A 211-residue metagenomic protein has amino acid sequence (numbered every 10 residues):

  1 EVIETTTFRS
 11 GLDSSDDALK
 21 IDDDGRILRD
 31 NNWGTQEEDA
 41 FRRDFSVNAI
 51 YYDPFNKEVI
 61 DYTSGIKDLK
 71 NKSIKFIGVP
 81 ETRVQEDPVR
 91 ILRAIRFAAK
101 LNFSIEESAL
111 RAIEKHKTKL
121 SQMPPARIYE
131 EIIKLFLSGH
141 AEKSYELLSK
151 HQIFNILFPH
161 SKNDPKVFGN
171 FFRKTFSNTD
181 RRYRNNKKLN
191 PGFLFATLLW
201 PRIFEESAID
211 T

Functional and structural regions predicted by a protein language model:
E1-T211: Catalytic cores of the polymerase beta-like nucleotidyltransferase superfamily and closely associated nucleotide
